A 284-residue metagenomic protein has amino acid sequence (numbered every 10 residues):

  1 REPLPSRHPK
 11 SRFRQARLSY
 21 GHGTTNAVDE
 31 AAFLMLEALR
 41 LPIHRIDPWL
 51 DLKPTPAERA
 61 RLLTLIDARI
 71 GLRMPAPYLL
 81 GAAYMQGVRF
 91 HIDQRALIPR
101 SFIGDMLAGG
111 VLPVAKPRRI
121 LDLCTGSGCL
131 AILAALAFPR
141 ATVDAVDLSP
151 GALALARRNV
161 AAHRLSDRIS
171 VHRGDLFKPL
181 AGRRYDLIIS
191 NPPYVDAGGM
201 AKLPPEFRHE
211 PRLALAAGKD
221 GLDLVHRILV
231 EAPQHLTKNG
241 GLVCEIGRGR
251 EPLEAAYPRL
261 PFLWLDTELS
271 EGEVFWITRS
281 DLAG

Functional and structural regions predicted by a protein language model:
E2-M85: N-terminal auxiliary segments of SAM/dcSAM-dependent transferases
P3, V28, T55-R59, L97-R100 (+3 more regions): Short, solvent-exposed loop/helix junctions and linker helices that flank or host conserved functional motifs
S6, A31-A32, R59-L62, S127 (+4 more regions): A general structural signal for well-ordered alpha-helical segments in protein cores
A16-G21, A108-A115, L236: Alpha-helix termini
L34, R73, I103, L130 (+3 more regions): Residue-level signal for inorganic ion chemistry
L41, M74-P75, L80, M85-G87 (+5 more regions): Residue-level signal for pocket-adjacent positions within structured domains
W49-P56, A60-R140, L148-L155: SAM-dependent Rossmann-like transferase core, predominantly class I methyltransferases with a strong bias toward
A108, R140-T142, V146-G284: S-adenosylmethionine
